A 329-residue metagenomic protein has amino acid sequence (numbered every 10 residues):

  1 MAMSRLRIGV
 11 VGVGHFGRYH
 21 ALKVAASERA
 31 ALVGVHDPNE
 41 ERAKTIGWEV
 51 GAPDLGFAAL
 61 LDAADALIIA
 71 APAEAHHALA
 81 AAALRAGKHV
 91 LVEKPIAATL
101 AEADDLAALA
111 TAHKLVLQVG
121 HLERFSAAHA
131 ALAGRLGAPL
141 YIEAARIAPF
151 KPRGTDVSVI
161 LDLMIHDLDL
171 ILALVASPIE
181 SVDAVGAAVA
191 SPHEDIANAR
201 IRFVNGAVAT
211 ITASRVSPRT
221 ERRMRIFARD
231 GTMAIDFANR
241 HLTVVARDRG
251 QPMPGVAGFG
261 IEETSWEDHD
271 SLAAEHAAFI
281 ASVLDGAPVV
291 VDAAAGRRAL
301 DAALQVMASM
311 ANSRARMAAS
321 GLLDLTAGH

Functional and structural regions predicted by a protein language model:
M1-A2, A66-I68, A278-H329: C-terminal helix-rich "cap/oligomerization" subdomain common to oxidoreductases
M1-E49, I171: N-terminal Rossmann-like dinucleotide-binding module
H20, V50-A107: Beta-loop-alpha module in the N-terminal Rossmann-like domain of NAD(P)-dependent dehydrogenases, especially those
P38, E263-A277, V291: Active-site loop of classical SDR/Rossmann-like NAD(P)-dependent oxidoreductases, centered on the catalytic Tyr-X3-Lys
I69, V92, L117-V119, E143 (+1 more regions): Hydrophobic residues in well-ordered beta-strands that form the structural core
A97-G154: A contiguous active-site-proximal alpha/beta segment in oxidoreductase catalytic domains
G120-A127, A148-I179, A295-G296: Mid-domain beta-loop-alpha active-site segment that forms a flexible, acidic cofactor/metal-binding surface
L168-H241, H269, A273-D285, G321-H329: Contiguous beta-strand/loop segments that form the cofactor/metal-binding neighborhood of enzyme cores
